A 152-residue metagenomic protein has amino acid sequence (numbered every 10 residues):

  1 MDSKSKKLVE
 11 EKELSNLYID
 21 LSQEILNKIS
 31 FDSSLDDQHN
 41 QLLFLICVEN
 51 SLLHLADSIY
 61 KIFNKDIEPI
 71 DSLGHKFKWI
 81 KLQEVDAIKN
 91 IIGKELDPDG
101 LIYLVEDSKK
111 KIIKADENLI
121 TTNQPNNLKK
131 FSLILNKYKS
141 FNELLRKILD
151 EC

Functional and structural regions predicted by a protein language model:
M1-D2, D37-C47, K76-N90: Charged, low-complexity, helix/coiled-coil-prone segments
M1-H39: Charged alpha-helical initiation segments
L14, L43, K130-L133: Alpha-helical initiation/capping and key positions within long helical/coiled-coil segments
Y18-I25, C47, H54, K137 (+1 more regions): Amphipathic, well-ordered alpha-helical segments in soluble domains
I25-K28, H54, K61, F141-E151: Amphipathic, soluble alpha-helical interaction motifs
F31-S34, S58-H75: Short acidic alpha-helical/loop segments enriched in Asp/Glu that coordinate divalent cations
N40-K61: Short, hydrophobic, well-ordered secondary-structure elements
H75-C152: Acidic, Ser/Thr/Gly/Pro-rich intrinsically disordered interaction regions
